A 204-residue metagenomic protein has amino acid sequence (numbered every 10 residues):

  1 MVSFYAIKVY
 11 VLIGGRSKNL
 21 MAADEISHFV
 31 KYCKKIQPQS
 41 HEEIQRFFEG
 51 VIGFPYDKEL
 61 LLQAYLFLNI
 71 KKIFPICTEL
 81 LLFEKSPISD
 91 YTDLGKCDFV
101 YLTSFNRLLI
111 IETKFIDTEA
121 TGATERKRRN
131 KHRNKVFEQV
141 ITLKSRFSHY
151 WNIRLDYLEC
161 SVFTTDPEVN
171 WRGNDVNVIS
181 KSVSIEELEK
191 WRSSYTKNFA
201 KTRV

Functional and structural regions predicted by a protein language model:
M1-L60, A64: Interdomain/boundary linker segments immediately adjacent to catalytic/signaling cores
G14, W171-V204: Polybasic (Lys/Arg-rich)
Y65-C77: A short, contiguous, amphipathic alpha-helix enriched in charged residues
L66, F99-Y101, R107-A120, L143: Conserved catalytic cores of phosphodiester-cleaving nucleases, focusing on short active-site segments
I70, E84-S89, T103, F115-D117 (+1 more regions): Short, flexible loop/turn elements at secondary-structure junctions
T78-L109: Active-site metal-binding core of divalent-cation-utilizing nuclease and nuclease-like domains
I116-K131: A solvent-exposed, charged loop/short amphipathic helix patch at secondary-structure junctions
R128-S180: Nucleic-acid nuclease catalytic cores
